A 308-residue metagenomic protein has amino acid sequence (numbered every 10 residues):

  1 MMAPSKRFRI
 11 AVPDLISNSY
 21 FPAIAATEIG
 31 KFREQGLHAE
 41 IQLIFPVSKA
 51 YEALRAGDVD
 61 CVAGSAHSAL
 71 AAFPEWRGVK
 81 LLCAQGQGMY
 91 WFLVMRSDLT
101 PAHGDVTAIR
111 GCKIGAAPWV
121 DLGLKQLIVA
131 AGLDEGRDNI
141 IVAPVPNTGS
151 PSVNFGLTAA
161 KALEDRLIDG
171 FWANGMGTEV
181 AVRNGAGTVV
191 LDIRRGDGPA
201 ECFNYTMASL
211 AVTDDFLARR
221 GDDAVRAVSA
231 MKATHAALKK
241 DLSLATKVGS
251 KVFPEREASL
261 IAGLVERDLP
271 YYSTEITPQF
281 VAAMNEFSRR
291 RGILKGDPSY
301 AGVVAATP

Functional and structural regions predicted by a protein language model:
A3-F8, A71-C83, E135-N139, V180-G198: Ligand-binding "clamshell"
P4-Q35, E40, W91, T100-V180 (+2 more regions): Bilobed "Venus flytrap"/periplasmic-binding protein-like clamshell domains and structurally analogous long
P22-A26, Q42-K80, W91-A102, L124-L127 (+2 more regions): Pocket-flanking alpha-helical
L82-C83, Q87-H103, Y205-A218: Hydrophobic/proline-rich hinge and linker segments of small-molecule sensing/allosteric domains, predominantly
E135-V142, F253-V265, K295-G302: Short, surface-exposed acidic
P151-S152, L157-V248: Pocket-lining segment of extracytoplasmic ligand-binding domains
A218-I293: Secondary-structure end/capping motifs
S288-P308: Conserved C-terminal helix/tail region of periplasmic/extracytoplasmic solute-binding proteins
